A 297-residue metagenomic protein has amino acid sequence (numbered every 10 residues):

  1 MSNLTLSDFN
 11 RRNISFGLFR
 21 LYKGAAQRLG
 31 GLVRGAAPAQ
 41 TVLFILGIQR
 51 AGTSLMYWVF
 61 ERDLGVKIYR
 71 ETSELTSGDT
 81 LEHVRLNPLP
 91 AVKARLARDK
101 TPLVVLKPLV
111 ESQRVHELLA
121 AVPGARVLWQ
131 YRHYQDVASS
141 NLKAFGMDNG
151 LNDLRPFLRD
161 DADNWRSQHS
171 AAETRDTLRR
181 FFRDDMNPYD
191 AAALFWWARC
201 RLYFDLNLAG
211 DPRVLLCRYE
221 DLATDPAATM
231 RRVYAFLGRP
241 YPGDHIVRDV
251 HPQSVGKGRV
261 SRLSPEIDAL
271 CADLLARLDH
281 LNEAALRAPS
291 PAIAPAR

Functional and structural regions predicted by a protein language model:
M1-A39, R166-L216, D221-R297: PAPS-dependent sulfotransferases, especially Golgi type II membrane carbohydrate sulfotransferases
M1-K100, M147-L158, P252-Q253, R297: PAPS-dependent sulfotransferase catalytic core
L43, K67, R126-L128, L215-C217: Hydrophobic/aromatic beta-strand patches that form the interior of the parallel beta-sheet core in alpha/beta enzyme
L46, V105-L109, Y131-R132, Y219: Short His-Asn-centered micro-motif
S54-Y57, S77-G78, Q113-V115, Q135-S140 (+3 more regions): Short catalytic/ligand-binding loop motif for oxyanion handling, primarily in non-cytosolic enzymes, centered on
T80-E82, L118, S139-A144, N149-D153 (+1 more regions): Short aromatic-enriched loop/helix-cap "lid" or pocket-rim segments at secondary-structure transitions that line
R98-E117, D136: Glycine-rich phosphate-binding loop used to anchor ATP phosphates in small-molecule kinases, encompassing both
A121-N141, V233: Conserved phosphate-donor/acceptor-positioning beta-strand/loop module used by diverse small-molecule
